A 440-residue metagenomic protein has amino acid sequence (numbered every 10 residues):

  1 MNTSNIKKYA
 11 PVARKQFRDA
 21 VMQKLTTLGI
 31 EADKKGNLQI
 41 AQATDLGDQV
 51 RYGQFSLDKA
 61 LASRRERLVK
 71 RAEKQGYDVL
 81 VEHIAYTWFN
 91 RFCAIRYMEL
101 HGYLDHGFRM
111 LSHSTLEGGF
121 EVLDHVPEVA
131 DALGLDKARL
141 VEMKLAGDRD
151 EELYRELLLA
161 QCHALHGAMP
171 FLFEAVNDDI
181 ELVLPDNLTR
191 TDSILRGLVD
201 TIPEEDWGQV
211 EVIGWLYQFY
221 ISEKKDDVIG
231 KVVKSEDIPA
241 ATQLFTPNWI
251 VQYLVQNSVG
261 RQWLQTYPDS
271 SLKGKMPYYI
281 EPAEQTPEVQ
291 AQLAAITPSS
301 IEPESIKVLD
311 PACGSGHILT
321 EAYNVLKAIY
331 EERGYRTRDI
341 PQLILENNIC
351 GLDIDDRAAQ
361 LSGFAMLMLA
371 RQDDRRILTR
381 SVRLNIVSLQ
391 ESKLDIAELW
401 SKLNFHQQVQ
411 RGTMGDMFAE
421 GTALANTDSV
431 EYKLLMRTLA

Functional and structural regions predicted by a protein language model:
M1-D269, L367-L394, K402: Non-catalytic, mostly N-terminal accessory regions of nucleic-acid modification and defense proteins
K231-E236, A240-A440: SAM-dependent methyltransferase catalytic region
